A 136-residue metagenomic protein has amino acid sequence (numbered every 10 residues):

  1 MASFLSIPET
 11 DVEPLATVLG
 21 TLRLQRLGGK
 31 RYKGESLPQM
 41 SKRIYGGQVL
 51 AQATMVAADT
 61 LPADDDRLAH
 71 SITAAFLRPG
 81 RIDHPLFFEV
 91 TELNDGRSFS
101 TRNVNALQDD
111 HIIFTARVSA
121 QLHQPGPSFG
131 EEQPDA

Functional and structural regions predicted by a protein language model:
M1-A136: Terminal targeting signals and extreme-terminal segments of soluble enzymes
